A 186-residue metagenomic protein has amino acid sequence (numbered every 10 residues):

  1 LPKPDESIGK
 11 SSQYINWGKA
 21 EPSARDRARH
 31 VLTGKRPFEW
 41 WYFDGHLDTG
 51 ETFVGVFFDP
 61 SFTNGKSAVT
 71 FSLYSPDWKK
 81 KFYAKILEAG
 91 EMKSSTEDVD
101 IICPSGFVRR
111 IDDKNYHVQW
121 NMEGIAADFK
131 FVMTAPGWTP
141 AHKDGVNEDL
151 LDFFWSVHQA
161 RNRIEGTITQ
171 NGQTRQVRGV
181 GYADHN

Functional and structural regions predicted by a protein language model:
L1-N186: Targeting-peptide/extracellular-domain and disordered-appendage signature
